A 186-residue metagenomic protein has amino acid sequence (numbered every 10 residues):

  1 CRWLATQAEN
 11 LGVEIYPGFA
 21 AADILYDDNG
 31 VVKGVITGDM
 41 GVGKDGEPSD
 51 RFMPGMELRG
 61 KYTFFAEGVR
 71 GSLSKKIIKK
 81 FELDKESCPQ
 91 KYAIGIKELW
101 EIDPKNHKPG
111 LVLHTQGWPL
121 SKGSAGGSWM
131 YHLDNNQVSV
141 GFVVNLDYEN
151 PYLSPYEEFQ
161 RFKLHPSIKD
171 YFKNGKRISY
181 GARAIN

Functional and structural regions predicted by a protein language model:
Q7-D170: Predominantly flavin-linked oxidoreductase catalytic cores and closely associated redox partners
Y171-N186: A glycine-rich dinucleotide-binding beta-alpha-beta segment and adjacent secondary-structure elements that constitute
